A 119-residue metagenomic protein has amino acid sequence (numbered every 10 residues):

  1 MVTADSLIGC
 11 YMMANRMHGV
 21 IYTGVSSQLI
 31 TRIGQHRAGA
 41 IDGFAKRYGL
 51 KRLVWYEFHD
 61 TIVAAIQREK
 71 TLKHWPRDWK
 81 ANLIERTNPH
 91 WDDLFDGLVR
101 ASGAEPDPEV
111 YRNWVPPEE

Functional and structural regions predicted by a protein language model:
M1-F58, V63-K70, T87-P89, L94-E119: GIY-YIG nuclease catalytic motif and its immediate N-terminal context
K73: Catalytic/regulatory signature loops of cyclic-dinucleotide turnover enzymes and related class III nucleotidyl cyclases
D78-E85: A short, polar/charged loop-to-alpha-helix boundary motif
